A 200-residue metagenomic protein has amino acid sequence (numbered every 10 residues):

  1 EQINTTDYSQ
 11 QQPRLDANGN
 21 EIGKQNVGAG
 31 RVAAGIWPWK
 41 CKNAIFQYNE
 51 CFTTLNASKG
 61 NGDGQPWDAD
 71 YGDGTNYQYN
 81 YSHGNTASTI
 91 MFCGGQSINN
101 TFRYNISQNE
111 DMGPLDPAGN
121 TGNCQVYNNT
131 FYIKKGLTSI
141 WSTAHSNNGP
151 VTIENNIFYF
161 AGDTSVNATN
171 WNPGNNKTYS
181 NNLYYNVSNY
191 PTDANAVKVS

Functional and structural regions predicted by a protein language model:
E1-A57, Q65-D68, D73-F92, I98-D111 (+3 more regions): Right-handed parallel beta-helix
D16, N43, N167, D193-N195: Residue-level detector of intrinsically disordered, flexible termini and proteolytic processing junctions
F92-G95, L115-T121, I140-N148, N167-P173: Short, contiguous acidic/charged loop-to-helix segments that flank catalytic cores in large enzymes
V187-S200: C-terminal accessory segments
